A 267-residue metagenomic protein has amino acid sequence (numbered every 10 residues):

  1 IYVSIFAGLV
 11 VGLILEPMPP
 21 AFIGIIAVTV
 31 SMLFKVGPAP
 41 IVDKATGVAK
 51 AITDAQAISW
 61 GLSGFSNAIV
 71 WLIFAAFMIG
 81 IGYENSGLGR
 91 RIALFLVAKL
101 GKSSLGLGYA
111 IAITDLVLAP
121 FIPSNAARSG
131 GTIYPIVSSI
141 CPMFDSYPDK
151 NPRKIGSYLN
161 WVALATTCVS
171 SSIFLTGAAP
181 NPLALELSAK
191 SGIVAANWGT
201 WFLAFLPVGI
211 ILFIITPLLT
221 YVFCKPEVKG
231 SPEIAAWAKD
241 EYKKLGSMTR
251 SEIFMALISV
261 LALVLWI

Functional and structural regions predicted by a protein language model:
I1, G12-P19, A55-A68, V194-P207 (+1 more regions): Interfacial loop-to-helix junctions that mark the boundaries of transmembrane helices in multi-pass membrane
Y2-V3, A7, F22-I25, V70 (+4 more regions): Hydrophobic alpha-helical transmembrane segments
G8-I26, V36, G61, F213 (+3 more regions): Flexible hinge motifs at transmembrane-helix junctions and intramembrane kinks/re-entrant loops in multi-pass membrane
V10-M18, T114-S124, L164-L175, L265-I267: Transmembrane alpha-helix interface/packing and boundary motifs in multi-pass membrane proteins, characterized by
F22-P148: Membrane-embedded alpha-helical segments and adjacent helix-loop junctions characteristic of multi-pass solute
K50, D54-A55, S59-S63, L183-T200 (+1 more regions): Transmembrane helix-loop junctions at the membrane interface of multipass transporters and ion channels
N125-S129, F144-L257: Juxtamembrane and boundary regions of transmembrane helices in multi-pass small-molecule transporters and channels
